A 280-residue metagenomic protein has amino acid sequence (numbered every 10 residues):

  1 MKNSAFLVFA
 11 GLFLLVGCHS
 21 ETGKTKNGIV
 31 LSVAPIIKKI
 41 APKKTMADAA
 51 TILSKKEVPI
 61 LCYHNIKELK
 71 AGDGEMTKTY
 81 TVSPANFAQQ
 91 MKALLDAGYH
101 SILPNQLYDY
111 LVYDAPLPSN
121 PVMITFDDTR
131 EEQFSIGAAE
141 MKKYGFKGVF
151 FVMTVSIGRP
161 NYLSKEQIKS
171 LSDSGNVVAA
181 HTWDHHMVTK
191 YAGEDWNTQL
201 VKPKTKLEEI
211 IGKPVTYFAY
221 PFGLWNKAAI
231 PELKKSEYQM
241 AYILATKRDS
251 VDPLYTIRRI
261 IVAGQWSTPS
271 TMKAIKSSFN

Functional and structural regions predicted by a protein language model:
K2-F9: Sec-dependent signal peptide recognition, specifically the positively charged N-region followed immediately by
L15-G17: C-terminal motif of bacterial Sec signal peptides marking the signal peptidase cleavage site
H19-E21: Bacterial signal peptide processing site
G23-I124, R130-E132, K190-N280: C-terminal active-site subregion of NodB/CE4 polysaccharide deacetylases
H64, H181, H185: Histidine-centered divalent metal-coordination motifs
I124-T125, V178: Residue-level marker for buried hydrophobic side chains located in beta-strands that build the well-ordered beta-sheet
A138-F146, L163-A180, K234: Acidic (Asp/Glu)-rich catalytic clusters
F151, H181, A241-I243: Short beta-strand and adjacent tight-turn residues that come in two discontinuous sequence segments and form the edges
